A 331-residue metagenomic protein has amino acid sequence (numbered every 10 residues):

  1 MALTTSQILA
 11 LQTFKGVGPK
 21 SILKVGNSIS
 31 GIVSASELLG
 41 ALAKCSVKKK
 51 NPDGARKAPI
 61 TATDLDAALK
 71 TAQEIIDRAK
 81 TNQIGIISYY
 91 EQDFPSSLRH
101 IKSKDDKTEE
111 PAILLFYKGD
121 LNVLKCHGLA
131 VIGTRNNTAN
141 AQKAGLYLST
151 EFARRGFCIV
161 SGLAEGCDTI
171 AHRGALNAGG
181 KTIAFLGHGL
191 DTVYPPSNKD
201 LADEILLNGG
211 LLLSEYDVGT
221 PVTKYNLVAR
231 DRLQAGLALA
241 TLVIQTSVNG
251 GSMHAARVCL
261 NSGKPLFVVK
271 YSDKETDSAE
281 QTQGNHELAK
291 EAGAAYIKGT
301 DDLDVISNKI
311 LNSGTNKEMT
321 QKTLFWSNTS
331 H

Functional and structural regions predicted by a protein language model:
M1-D93, L288: Short, small/acidic-rich helices and loops at N termini and domain boundaries of DNA replication/processing enzymes
A2-T5, G16, Y90-H331: Glycine-biased, small-residue-rich flexible motifs in mid-sequence functional cores and linkers
